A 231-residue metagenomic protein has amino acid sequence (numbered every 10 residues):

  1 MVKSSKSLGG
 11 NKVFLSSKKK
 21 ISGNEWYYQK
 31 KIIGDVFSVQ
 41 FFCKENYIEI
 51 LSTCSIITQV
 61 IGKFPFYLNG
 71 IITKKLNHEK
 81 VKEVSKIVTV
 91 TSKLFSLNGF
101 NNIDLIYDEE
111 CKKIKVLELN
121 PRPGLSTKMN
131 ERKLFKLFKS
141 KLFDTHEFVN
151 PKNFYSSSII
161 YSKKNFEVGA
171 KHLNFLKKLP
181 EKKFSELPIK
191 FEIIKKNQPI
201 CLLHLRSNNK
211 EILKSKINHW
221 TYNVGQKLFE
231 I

Functional and structural regions predicted by a protein language model:
M1-V13, N24-Q40, L51-S55, I103 (+1 more regions): ATP-grasp fold ATP-binding core
K6, Y107, P121: Short, glycine/acidic-enriched loop or turn micro-motifs at the edges of active sites
V13-K18, F42-K44: Short beta-strand-to-turn element immediately C-terminal to the catalytic PLP-Schiff-base lysine in fold type I
I33-V36, Q40-F95, N120-L142, V149-N150: ATP-dependent carboxylate/phosphate-activation module, predominantly the ATP-grasp catalytic core and closely related
C43-I48, D108-K112, K163, S207-N208: Short acidic-glycine loop/turn motifs at beta-strand connectors
L97-E110: A short glycine-rich, hydrophobically flanked beta-strand micro-motif that places a catalytic Asp/Glu for divalent metal
D108-K115, N197-P199: A short, glycine/Asx- and small/polar-enriched loop/turn that sits immediately N-terminal to a beta-strand
K139-I231: Peripheral (often C-terminal) accessory segments that flank ATP-dependent C-N-forming ligase machineries
